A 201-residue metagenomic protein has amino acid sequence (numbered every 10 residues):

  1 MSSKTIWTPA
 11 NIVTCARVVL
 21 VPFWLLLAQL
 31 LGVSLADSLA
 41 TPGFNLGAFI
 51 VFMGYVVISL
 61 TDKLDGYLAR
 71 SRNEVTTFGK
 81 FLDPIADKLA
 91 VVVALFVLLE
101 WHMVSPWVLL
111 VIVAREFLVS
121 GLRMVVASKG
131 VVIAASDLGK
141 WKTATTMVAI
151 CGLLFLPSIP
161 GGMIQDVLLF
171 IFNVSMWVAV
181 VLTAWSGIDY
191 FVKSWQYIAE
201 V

Functional and structural regions predicted by a protein language model:
M1-V201: Alpha-helical transmembrane bundles and membrane-interface segments of multipass inner-membrane proteins
